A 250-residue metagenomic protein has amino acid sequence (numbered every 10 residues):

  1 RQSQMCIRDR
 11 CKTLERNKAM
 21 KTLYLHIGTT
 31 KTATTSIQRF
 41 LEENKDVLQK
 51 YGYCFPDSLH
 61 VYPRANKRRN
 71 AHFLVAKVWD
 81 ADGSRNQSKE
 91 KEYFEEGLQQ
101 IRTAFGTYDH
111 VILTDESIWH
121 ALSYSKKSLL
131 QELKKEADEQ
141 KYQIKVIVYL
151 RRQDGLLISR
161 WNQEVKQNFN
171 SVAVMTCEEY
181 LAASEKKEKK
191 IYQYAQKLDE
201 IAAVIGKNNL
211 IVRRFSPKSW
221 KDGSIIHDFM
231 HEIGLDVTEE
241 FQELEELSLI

Functional and structural regions predicted by a protein language model:
R1-I7: Short, small-residue-biased leader/transition segments that mark boundaries at the very start of proteins
R8, K18-M20: Membrane-proximal basic amphipathic "stem/tether" segments
M20-I250: Anion-recognition interface
